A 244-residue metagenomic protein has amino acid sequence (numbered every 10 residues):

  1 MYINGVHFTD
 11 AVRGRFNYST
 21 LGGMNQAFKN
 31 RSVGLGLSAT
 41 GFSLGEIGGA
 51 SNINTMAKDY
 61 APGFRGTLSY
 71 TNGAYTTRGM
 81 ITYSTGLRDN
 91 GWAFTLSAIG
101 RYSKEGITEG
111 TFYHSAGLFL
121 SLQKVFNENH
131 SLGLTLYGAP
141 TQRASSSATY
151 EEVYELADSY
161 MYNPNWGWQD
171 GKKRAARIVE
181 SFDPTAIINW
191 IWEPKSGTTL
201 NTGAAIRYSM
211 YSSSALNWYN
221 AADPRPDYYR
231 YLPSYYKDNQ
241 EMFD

Functional and structural regions predicted by a protein language model:
V6-L35, N54: Short acidic/polar hinge/loop motifs at secondary-structure boundaries that mediate gating or recognition
G14, S43-G45, T71-Y75, G110-H114 (+2 more regions): Short sequence motifs at beta-strands and strand-loop junctions characteristic of Gram-negative outer-membrane
Q26-F28, E46-G48, A61-G63, R78: Extracytoplasmic
K29-N30, T55-F64, F94-Y102, D158-G171 (+1 more regions): Flexible, solvent-exposed coil segments and beta strand-coil junctions, predominantly the extracellular/periplasmic
R65, Y70-S103, I107-S146, T185-P194: Transmembrane beta-barrel wall of Gram-negative outer-membrane proteins
Q123, S131-N189, S212-D244: Acidic/polar loop-and-plug regions of large Gram-negative outer-membrane beta-barrel proteins
N201-A205: Membrane-embedded beta-barrel scaffold of Gram-negative outer-membrane proteins
